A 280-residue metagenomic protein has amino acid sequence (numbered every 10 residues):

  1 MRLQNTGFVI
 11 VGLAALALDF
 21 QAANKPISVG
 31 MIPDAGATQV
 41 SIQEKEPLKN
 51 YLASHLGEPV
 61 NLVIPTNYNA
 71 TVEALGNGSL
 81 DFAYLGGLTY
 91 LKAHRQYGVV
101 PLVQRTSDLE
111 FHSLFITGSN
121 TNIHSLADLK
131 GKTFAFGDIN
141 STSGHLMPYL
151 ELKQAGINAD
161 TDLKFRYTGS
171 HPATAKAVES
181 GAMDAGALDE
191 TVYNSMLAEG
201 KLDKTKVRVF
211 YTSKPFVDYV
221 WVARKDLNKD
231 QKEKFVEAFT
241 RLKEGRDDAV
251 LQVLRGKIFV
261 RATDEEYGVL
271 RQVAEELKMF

Functional and structural regions predicted by a protein language model:
F8-A17: Bacterial N-terminal signal peptides
N24-T89: Extracytoplasmic small-molecule ligand-binding "clamshell" domains of the periplasmic binding protein/Venus flytrap
K25-P47, F216-D218, V222-F280: An extracytoplasmic/periplasmic, membrane-proximal ligand-sensing/linker region
S28-T38, A127-G144: Short loop->beta-strand "edge-of-pocket" segments that line small-molecule binding or catalytic clefts across diverse
N69-A83, Q96-Y97, A127, H171-T191: Short helices/loops that flank or line small-molecule/ion binding pockets
R95, V103-H112, F210-V217: Short Pro/Gly-enriched coil loops immediately N-terminal to beta-strands
L102-S125, W221-R224: Hydrophobic/proline-rich hinge and linker segments of small-molecule sensing/allosteric domains, predominantly
T121, K132-D230: Pocket-lining segment of extracytoplasmic ligand-binding domains
